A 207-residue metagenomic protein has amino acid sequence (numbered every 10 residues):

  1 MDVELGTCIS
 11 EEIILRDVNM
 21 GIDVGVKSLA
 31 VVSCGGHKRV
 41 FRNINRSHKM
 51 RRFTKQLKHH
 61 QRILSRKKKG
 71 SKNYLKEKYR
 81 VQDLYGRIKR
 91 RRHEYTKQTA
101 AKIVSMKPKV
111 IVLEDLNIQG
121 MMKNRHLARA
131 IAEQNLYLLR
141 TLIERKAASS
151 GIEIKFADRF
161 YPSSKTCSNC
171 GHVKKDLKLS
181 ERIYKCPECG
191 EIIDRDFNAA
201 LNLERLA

Functional and structural regions predicted by a protein language model:
M1-A207: Positively charged, helix-rich recognition surfaces that bind polyanionic ligands
